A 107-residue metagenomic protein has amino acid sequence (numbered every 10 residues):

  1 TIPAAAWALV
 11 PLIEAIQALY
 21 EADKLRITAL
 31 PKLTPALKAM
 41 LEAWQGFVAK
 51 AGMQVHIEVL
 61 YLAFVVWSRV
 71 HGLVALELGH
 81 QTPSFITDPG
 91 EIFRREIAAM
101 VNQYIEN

Functional and structural regions predicted by a protein language model:
T1-I2: Solvent-exposed, charged amphipathic helical/linker segments at domain boundaries
A6, V10-N107: C-terminal peripheral helix-coil segments that are non-catalytic and often amphipathic
